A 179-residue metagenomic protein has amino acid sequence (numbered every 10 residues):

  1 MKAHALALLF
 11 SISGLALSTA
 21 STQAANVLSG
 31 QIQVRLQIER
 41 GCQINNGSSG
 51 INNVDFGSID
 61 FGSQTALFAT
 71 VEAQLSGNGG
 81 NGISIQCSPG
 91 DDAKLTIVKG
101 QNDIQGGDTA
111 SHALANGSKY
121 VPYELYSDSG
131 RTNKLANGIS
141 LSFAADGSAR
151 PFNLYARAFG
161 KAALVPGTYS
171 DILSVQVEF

Functional and structural regions predicted by a protein language model:
M1-A5: Positively charged n-region of N-terminal signal peptides that target proteins for export
A7-A16: Bacterial N-terminal signal peptides
S18-S21: N-terminal signal peptide c-region/cleavage motif recognized by signal peptidases
Q23-H112, N137-F179: N-terminal small/polar-rich segments of proteins
V98-G100, E124-D128: Predominantly extracellular/luminal cell-surface or secreted proteins
A115-S118: Short coil-to-beta strand junction motifs in C2/discoidin
S129-N137: Short beta-strand and strand-turn-strand segments in soluble, beta-rich domains
